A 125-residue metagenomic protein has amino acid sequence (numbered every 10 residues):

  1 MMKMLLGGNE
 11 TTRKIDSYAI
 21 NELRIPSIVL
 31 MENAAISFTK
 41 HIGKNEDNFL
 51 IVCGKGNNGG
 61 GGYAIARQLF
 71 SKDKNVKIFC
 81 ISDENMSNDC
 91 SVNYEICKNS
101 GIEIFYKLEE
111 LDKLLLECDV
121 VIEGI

Functional and structural regions predicted by a protein language model:
M1-D47: Positively charged, low-complexity intrinsically disordered leader regions
M2-G7, E46-V52, N57-I125: Glycine-rich phosphate/dinucleotide-binding loop and adjoining beta-alpha-beta core of small-molecule
